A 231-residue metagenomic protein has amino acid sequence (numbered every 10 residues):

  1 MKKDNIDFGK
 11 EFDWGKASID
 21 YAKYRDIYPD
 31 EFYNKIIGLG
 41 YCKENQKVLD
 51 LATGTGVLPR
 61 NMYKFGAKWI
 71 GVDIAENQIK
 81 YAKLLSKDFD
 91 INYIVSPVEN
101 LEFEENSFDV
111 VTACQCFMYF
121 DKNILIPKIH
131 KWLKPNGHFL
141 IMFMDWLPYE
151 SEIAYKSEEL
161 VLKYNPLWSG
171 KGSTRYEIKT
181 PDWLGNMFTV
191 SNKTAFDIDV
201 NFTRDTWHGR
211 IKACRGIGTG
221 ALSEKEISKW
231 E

Functional and structural regions predicted by a protein language model:
M1-K43: Conserved class I S-adenosyl-L-methionine
L49, T55-N100: Class I SAM-dependent methyltransferase SAM/SAH-binding core
L101-V110: A short acidic, Gly/Pro-enriched loop at the edge of an enzyme's catalytic core that lines a small-molecule cofactor
A113-C114, K122: A short beta-strand submotif of the Rossmann-like class I SAM-dependent methyltransferase core that lines
F120-I129: A short, conserved alpha-helix within the catalytic core of class I
H130, K134-V200: Conserved catalytic/acceptor-binding region of the Class I
S191-E231: C-terminal helical/coil "lid" or tail adjacent to the Rossmann-like core of SAM-dependent
